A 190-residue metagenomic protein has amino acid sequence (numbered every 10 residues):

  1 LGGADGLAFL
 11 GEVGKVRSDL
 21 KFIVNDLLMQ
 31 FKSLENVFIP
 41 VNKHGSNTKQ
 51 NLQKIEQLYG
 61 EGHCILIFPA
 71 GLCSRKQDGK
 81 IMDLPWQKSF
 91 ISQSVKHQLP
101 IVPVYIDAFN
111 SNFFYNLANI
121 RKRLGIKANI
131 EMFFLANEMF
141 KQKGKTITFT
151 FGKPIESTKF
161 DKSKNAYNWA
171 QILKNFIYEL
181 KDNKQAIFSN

Functional and structural regions predicted by a protein language model:
L1-S46: Catalytic core of membrane glycerolipid acyltransferases/transacylases, capturing the structured, soluble-facing
K49-N190: Non-catalytic C-terminal accessory region of glycerolipid acyltransferases and related lyso-lipid remodeling enzymes
